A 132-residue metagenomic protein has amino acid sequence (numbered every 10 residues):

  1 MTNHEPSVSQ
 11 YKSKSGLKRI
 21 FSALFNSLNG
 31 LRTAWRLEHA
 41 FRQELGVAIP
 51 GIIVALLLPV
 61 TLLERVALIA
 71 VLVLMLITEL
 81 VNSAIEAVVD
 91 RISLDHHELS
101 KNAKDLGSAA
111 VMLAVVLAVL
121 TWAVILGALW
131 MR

Functional and structural regions predicted by a protein language model:
M1-A84, I92, H96-E98, A110-R132: Hydrophobic alpha-helical transmembrane segments
N102-D105, V111: Divalent-cation-assisted or electrostatically stabilized phosphate/pyrophosphate-binding catalytic cores
